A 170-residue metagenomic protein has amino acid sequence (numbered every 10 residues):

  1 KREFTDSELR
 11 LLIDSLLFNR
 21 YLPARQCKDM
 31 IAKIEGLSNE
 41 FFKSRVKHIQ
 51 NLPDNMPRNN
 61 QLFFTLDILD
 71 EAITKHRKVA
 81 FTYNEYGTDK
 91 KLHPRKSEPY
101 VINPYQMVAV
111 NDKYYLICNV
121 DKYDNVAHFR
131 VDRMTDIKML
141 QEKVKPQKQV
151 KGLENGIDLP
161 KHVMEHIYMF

Functional and structural regions predicted by a protein language model:
R2-D89: Bulky hydrophobic/aromatic content
R20, S38, I73, N111 (+1 more regions): Short, well-ordered alpha-helical segments in soluble proteins
I31-N39, K90-K91, V131-D136, Y168-F170: Short low-complexity stretches enriched in small and charged residues
D70-A127: Loop-centered beta-sheet repeat module
L116-F170: Surface-exposed, charged, gly/pro-rich loop-and-adjacent secondary-structure segments at domain edges
